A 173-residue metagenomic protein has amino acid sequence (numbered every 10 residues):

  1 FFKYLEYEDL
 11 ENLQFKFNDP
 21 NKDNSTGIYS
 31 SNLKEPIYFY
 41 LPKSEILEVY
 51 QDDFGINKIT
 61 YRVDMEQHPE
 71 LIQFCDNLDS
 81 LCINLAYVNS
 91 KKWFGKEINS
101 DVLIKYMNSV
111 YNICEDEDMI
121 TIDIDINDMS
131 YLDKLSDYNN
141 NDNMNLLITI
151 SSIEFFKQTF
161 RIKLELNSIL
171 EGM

Functional and structural regions predicted by a protein language model:
F1-T121, D125: OB-fold ssDNA-binding interfaces and closely related basic DNA-contact patches used across DNA replication/repair
N108-G172: Extended serine/threonine-enriched, polar tracts that run as long, contiguous segments within proteins
